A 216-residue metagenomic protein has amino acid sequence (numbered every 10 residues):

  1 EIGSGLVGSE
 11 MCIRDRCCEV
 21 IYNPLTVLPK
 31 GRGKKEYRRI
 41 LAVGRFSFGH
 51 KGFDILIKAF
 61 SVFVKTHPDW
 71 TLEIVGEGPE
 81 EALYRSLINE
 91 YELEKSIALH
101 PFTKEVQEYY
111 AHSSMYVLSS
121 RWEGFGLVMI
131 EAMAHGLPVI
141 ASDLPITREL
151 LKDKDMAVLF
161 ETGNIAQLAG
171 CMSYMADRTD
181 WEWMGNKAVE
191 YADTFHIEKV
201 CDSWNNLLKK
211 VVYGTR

Functional and structural regions predicted by a protein language model:
E1-I13: Single conserved hydrophobic/aromatic residue that forms the stacking wall/gate of nucleotide- or nucleobase-binding
P24: Carbohydrate-associated surface elements
G33-K51, I57-F60: Conserved donor-binding/catalytic core segment of Leloir-type glycosyltransferases
F53-A98: A conserved nucleotide-sugar
F102, R121: Aromatic "clamp/platform" in nucleotide-sugar-dependent glycosyltransferases that forms part of the donor/acceptor
P138-A141: Short hydrophobic beta-strand element within catalytic cores of glycosyltransferases and related nucleotide-activated
D153-K154, V158-I165, Y174-T179: Conserved acidic donor-binding segment of nucleotide-sugar-dependent glycosyltransferases
Q167, D180-T194, N206: A short, well-ordered alpha-helix in the C-terminal region of glycosyltransferases
